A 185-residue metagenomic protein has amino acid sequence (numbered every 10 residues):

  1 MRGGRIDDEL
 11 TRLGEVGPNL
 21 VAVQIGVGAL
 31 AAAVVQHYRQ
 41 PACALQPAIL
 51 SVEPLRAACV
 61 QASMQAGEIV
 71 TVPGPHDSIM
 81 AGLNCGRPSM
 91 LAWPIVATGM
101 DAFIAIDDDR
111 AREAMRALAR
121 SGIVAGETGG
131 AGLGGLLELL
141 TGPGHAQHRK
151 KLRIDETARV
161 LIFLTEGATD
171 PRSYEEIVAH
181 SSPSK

Functional and structural regions predicted by a protein language model:
M1-G4, G17, P88-T157: Active-site-adjacent helical/loop segments in soluble small-molecule enzymes
M1-T98, H148-S184: Glycine-rich phosphate/pyrophosphate-binding loop at beta-loop-alpha junctions
